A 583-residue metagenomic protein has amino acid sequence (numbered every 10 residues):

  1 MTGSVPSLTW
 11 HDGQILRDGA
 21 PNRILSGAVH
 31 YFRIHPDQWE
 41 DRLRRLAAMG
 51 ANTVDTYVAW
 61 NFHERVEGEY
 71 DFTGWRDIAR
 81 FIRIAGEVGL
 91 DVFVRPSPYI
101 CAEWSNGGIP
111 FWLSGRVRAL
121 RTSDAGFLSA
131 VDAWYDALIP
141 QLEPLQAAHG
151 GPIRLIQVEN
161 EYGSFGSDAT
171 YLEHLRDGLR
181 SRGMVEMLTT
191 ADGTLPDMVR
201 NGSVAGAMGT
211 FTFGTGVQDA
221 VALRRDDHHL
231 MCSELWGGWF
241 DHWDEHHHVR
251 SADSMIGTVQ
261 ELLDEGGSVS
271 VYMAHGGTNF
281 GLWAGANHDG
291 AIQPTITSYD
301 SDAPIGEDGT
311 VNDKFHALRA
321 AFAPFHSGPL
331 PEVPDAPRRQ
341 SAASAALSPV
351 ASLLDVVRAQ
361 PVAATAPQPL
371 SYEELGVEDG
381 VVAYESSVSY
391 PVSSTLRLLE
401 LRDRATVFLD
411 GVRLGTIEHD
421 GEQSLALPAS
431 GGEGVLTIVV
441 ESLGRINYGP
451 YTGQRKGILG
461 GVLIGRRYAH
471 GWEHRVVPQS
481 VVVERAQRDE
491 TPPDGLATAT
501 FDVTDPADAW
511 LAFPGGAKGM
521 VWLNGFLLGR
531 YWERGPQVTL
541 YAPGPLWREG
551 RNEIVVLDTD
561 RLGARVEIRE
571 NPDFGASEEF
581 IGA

Functional and structural regions predicted by a protein language model:
M1-T53, R83: N-terminal carbohydrate-binding accessory modules
I24-P36, A59-I78, L113-A133, Q157-D168 (+4 more regions): The substrate-binding groove and active-site-proximal loops of carbohydrate-active enzymes, especially glycoside
W39-S105, R176-S181, V185: Aromatic-lined substrate-binding rim segments of carbohydrate-active enzymes
G68-G74, S97-T122, L172, G206-G209 (+1 more regions): Aromatic- and acidic-residue-enriched segments that line the glycan-binding/catalytic groove of carbohydrate-active
L90, S181-R182, T212-P324: Catalytic-core region of carbohydrate-active enzymes that cleave or remodel glycosidic bonds
G126-V204: Active-site neighborhood of glycoside hydrolase catalytic domains
S394-F408, L436, F501-N524, Y531-W532 (+1 more regions): Aromatic-lined ligand-binding clefts that engage carbohydrates, nucleic acids, or primary amines
E441-W472, R561-A583: Glycine/proline-rich low-complexity spacer/linker segments in large multi-domain proteins
